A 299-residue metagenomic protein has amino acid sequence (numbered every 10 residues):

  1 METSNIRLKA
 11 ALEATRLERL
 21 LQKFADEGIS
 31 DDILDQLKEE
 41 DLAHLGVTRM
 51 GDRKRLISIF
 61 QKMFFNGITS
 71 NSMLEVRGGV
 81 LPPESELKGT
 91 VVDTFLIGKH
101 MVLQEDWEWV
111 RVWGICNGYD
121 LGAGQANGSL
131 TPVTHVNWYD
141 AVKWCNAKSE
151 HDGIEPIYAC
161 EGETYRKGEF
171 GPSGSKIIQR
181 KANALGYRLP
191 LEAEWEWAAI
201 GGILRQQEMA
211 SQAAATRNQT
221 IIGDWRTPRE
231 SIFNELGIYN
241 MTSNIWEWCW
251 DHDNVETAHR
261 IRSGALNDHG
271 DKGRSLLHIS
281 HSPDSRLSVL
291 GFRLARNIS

Functional and structural regions predicted by a protein language model:
M1-R16, D31-G67: Sterile Alpha Motif
Q22-I33, L96-G98: Short basic-aromatic helix/loop recognition motifs at nucleic-acid and histone-peptide binding interfaces
M50, W109-Q125, G153-I154, L204-S211: Cytochrome P450 catalytic domain signature, combining two hallmark sequence patches
G67-Y119, S129-E150, A198, S243 (+1 more regions): A short glycine-rich, aromatic-capped structural motif
P83-F95, L121-A123, K272-S285: Short, polar loop/linker segments at the starts of domains and inter-domain junctions
V112-L130, G223, G273-I279: Short glycine/proline-rich turn/loop motifs
W138-P283, S288: Functional-site microenvironments in short loops/helix caps that host divalent-cation chemistry
S288-S299: Short, structured beta-strand segments at or near domain termini in extracellular proteins/domains
